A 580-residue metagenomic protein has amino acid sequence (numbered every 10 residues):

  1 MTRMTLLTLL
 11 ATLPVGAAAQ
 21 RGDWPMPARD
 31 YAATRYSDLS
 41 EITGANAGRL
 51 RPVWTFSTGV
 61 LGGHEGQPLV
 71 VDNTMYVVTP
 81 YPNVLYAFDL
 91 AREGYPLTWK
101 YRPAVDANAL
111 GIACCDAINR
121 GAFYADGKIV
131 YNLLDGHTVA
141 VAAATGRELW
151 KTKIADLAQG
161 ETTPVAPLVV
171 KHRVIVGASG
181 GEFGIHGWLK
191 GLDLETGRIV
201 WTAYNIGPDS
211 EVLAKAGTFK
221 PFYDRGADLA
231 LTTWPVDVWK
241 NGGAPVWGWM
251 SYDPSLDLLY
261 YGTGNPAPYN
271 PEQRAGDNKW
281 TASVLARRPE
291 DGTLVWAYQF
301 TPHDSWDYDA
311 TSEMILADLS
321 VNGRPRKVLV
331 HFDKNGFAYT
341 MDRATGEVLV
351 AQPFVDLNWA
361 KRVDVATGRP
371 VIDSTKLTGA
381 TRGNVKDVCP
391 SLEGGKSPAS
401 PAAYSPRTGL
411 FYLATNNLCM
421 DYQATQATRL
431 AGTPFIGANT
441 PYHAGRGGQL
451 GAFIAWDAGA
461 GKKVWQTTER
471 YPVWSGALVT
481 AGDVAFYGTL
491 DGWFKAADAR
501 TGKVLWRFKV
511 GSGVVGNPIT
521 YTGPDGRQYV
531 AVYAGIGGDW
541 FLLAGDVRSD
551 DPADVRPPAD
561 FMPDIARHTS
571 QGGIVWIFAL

Functional and structural regions predicted by a protein language model:
Q20-P52, A214-D224, S374-L377, Y442-H443 (+1 more regions): Blade/loop signatures of beta-propeller domains
W24-A28, G63-V84, G111-T138, T162-E182 (+7 more regions): Repeat-blade elements of multi-bladed beta-propeller folds
A33, S37-A155, V479-T480: N-terminal cofactor/phosphate-binding cores enriched in small/glycine residues, especially glycine-rich loops such as
F56-Q67, K100-F123, K151-A166, Y204-W249 (+10 more regions): Extracytoplasmic beta-rich repeat domains
L90, G121-K153, Q159-N205, S210 (+1 more regions): Hydrophobic or amphipathic alpha-helical targeting/insertion segments
V141, T145-G146, G187-R198, D277-T293 (+4 more regions): Beta-propeller blade signature
T162-R198, H303-V363, K376-P390, G394-A399 (+2 more regions): Repeat-solenoid scaffold signature
V176-W188, W234-P235, Y261-N278, N417-R446 (+1 more regions): Short, conserved, GDST-rich strand-edge loop motifs in beta-rich repeat architectures
